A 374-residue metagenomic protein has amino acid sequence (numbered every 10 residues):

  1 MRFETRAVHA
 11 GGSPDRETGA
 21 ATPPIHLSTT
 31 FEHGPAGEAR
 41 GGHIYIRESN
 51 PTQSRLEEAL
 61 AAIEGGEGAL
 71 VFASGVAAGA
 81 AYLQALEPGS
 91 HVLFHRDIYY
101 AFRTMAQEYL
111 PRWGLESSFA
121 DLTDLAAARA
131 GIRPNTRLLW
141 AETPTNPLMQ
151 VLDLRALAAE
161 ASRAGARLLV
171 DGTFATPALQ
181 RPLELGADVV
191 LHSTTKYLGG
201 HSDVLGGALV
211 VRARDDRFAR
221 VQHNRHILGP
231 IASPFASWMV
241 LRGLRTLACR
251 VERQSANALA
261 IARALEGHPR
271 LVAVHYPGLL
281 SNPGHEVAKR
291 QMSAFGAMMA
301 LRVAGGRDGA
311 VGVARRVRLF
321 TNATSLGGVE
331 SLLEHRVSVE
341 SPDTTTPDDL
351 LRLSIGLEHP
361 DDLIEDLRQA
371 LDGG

Functional and structural regions predicted by a protein language model:
M1-I25, L209: Short conserved active-site loop signatures built around small residues
H9, A69-H268: Conserved PLP-enzyme active-site core in the AAT-like
T30-A77, A85, A101-E108: Conserved N-terminal alpha-helix of the aminotransferase class I/II PLP-enzyme fold
Q107, R137, R315, S331-G374: PLP-dependent enzyme catalytic core of the Aspartate aminotransferase-like
L138, R167, V189, A273 (+2 more regions): Structural preference for beta-strand elements that scaffold enzyme active sites
L228, R316-G327, A370-G374: A common structural junction motif
V240-C249, G296-A304, L351-G356: Short, well-ordered beta-strand elements within core beta-sheets of diverse protein domains
L259-R318, V337-T345: Conserved small-domain helix->loop->beta segment predominantly found in fold-type I
